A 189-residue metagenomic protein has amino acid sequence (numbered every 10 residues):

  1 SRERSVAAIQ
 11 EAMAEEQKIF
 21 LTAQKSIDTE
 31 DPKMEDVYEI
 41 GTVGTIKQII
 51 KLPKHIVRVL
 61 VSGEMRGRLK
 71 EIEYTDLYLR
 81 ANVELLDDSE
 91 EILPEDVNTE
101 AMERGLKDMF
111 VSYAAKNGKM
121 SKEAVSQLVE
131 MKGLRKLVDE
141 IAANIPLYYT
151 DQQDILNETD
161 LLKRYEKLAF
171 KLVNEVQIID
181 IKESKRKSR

Functional and structural regions predicted by a protein language model:
S1-R189: N-terminal low-complexity, acidic/polar interaction/targeting segments
